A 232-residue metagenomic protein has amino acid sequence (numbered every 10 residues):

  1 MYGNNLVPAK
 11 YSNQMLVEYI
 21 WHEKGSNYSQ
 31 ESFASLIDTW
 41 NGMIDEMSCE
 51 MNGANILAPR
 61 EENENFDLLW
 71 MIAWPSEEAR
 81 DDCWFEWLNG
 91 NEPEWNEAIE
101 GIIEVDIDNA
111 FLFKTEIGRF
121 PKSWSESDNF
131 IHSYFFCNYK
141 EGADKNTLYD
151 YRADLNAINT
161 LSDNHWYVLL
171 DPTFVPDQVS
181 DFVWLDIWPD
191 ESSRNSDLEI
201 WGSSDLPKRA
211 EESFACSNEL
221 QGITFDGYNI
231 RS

Functional and structural regions predicted by a protein language model:
M1-S232: Short S/T/G/P-rich N-terminal loop/turn motif that feeds into the first structured element of a domain
